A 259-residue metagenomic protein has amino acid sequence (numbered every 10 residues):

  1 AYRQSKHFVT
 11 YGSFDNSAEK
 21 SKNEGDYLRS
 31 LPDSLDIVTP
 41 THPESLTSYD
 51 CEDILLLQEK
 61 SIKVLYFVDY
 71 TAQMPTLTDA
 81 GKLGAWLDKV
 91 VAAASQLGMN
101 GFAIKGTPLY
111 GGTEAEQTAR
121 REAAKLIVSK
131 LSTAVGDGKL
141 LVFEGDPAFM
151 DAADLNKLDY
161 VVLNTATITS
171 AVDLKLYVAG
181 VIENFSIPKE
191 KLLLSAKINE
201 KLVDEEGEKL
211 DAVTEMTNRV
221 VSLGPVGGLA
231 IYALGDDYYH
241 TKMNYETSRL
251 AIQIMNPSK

Functional and structural regions predicted by a protein language model:
A1-K259: Secreted glycan hydrolases and related glycan-binding modules that recognize and/or cleave
